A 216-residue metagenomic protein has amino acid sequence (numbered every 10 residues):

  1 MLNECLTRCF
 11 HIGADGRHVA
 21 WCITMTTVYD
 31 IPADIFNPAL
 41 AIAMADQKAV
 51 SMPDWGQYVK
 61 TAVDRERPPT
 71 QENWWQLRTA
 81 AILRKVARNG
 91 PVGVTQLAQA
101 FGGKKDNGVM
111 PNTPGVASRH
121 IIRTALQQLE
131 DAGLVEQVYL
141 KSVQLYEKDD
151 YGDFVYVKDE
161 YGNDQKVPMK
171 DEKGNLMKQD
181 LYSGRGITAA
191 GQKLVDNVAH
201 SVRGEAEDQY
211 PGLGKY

Functional and structural regions predicted by a protein language model:
G13-G16, G162: Residue-identity detector for glycine
W21-L77: Long, low-complexity, charged/polar intrinsically disordered regions in eukaryotic proteins
W74-P91: Positively charged, polyanion-binding regions of nucleic-acid-associated proteins
V92-T113: Short acidic, hydrophobic short linear motifs in intrinsically disordered regions
L97, I122-A132: Basic amphipathic alpha-helical segments that dock to polyanions
E130-Q144: A short, conserved structural fragment
E147-Y216: Short, amphipathic alpha-helical interaction segments positioned at domain boundaries
